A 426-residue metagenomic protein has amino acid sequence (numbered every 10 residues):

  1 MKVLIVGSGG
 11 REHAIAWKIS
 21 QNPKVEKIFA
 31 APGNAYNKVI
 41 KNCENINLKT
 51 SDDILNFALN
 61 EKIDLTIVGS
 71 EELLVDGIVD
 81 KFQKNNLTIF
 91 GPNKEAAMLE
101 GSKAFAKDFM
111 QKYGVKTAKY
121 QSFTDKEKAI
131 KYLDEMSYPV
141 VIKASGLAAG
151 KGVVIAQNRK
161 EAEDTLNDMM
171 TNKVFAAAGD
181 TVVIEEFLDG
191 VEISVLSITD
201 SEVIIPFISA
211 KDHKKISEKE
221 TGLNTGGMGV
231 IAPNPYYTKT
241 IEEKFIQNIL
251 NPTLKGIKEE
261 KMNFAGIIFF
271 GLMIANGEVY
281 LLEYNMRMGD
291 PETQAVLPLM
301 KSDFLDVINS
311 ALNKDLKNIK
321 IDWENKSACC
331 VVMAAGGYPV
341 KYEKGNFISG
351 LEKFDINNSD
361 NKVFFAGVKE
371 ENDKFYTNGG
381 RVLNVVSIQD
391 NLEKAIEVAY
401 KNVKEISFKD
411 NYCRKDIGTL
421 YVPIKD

Functional and structural regions predicted by a protein language model:
M1-E95: ATP-binding N-terminal substructure of ATP-dependent carboxylate-amine bond-forming enzymes
Q21, K38-V39, F90, K112-G114 (+12 more regions): Solvent-exposed alpha-helices and their adjacent loops that cap or buttress functional pockets in soluble metabolic
E44-T50, Q121-D125, A156: Short acidic-hydrophobic, aromatic-tinged amphipathic segments that line or gate anion-handling sites
P92-K151: A conserved helix-loop-beta module that forms one wall/lid of the active-site cleft in ATP-utilizing catalytic domains
V153-T293: Internal nucleotide-binding/catalytic subdomain
I246-I268, N285-N358, E370-E371: Active-site "cap" helix and flanking loop/linker of ATP-utilizing ligase/carboxylase catalytic domains
V368-N372, Y376-D426: Generic C-terminus detector
